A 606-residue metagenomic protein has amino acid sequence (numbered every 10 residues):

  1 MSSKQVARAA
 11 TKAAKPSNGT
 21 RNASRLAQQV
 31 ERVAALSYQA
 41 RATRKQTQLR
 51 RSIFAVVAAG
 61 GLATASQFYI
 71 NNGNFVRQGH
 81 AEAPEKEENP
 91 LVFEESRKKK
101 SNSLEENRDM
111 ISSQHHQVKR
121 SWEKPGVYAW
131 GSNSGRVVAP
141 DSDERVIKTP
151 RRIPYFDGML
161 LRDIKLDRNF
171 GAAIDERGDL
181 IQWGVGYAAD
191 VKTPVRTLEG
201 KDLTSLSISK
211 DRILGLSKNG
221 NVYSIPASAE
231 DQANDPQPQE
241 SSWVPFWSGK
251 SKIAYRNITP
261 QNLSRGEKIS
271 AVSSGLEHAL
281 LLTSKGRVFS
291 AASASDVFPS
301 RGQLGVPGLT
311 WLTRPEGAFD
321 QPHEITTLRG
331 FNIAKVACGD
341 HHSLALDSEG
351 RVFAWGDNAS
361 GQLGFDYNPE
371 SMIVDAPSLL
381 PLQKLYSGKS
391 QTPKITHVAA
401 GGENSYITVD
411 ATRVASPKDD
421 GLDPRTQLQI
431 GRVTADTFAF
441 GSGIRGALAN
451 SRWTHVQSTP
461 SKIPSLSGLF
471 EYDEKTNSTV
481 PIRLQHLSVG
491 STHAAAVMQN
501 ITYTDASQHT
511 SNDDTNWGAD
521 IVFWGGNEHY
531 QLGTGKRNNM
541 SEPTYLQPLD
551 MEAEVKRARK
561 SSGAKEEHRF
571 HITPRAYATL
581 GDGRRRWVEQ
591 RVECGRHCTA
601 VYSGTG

Functional and structural regions predicted by a protein language model:
M1-E88: N-terminal mitochondrial targeting presequence
I70-E123, V127-T149, I181-E199, Y223-R256 (+10 more regions): Short glycine/serine- and acidic-residue-enriched loop/turn motifs that recur at repeat junctions
K124-P125, R168-N169, R177-G178, K210-D211 (+16 more regions): Short coil/turn segments that connect the beta-strands within blades of beta-propeller domains
A129, F170-A173, Q182, R212-G215 (+10 more regions): Conserved core positions of repeat-based scaffolds
K148-F170, V185-D211: Blade-loop segments of beta-propeller domains
I153-F156, V195-G200, S205, Q261-S264 (+4 more regions): Surface loop/turn motifs at the tips and blade-to-blade linkers of beta-strand repeat domains
M159, D167, T193, K201 (+11 more regions): Loop/turn position at the start of each blade in beta-propeller repeats
